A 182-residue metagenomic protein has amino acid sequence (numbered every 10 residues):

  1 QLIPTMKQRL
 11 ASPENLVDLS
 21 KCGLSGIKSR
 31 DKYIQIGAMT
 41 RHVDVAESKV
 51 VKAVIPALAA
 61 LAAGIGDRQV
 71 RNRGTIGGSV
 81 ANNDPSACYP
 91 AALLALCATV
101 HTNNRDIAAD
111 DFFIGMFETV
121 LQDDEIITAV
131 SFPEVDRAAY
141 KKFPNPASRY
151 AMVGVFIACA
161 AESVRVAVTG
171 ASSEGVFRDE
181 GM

Functional and structural regions predicted by a protein language model:
Q1-M182: C-terminal structural segment of proteins
